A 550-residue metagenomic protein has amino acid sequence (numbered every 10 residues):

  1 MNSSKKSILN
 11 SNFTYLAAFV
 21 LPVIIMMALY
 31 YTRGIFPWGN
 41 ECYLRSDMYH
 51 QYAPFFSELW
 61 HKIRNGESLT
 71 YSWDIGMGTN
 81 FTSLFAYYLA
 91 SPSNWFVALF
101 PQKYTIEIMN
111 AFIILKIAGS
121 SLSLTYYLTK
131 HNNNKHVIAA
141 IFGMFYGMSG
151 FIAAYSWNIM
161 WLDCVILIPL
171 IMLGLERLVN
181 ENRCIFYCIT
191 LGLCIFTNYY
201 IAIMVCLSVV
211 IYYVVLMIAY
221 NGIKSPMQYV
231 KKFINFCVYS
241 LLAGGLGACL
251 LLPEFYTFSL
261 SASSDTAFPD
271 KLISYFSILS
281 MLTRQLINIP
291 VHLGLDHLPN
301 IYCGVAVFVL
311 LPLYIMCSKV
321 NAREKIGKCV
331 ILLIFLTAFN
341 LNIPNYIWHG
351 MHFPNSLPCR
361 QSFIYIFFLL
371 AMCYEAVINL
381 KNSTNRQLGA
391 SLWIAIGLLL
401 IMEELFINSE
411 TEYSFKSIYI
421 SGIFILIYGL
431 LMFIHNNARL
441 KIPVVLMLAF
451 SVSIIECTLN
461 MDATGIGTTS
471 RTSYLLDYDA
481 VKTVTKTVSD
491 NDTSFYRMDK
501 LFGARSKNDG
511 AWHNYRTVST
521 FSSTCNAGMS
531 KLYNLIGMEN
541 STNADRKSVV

Functional and structural regions predicted by a protein language model:
M1-I35, K231, N235, L430 (+2 more regions): Start-transfer (signal-anchor) and selected internal transmembrane alpha helices of multi-pass inner/ER membrane
S7-T79, S470-T485, S489-A511: Hydrophobic alpha-helical membrane-insertion signals
M26, I117-H131, H136-Y220, F233-F255 (+3 more regions): Membrane-embedded helix bundles of polyisoprenyl
Y30-N132, V137-P169, L193, T197-Y200 (+1 more regions): Active-site lumenal/periplasmic loops and adjacent helix-entry segments of GT-C-fold, multi-pass membrane
S46-H61, A86, P92, K232-N235 (+8 more regions): Periplasmic/ER-lumenal interhelical loops and adjacent helix-loop junctions in multi-pass membrane proteins
L99, T411, F415, I442-V550: Soluble catalytic regions of membrane-associated enzymes that act on cell-envelope and secretory-pathway components
S120-L128, L167-V179, L207-V215, F308-I315 (+2 more regions): Transmembrane alpha-helical segments
N182, I201, I326-Y346, H352-D477: Contiguous transmembrane helix-bundle modules in multi-pass membrane proteins
